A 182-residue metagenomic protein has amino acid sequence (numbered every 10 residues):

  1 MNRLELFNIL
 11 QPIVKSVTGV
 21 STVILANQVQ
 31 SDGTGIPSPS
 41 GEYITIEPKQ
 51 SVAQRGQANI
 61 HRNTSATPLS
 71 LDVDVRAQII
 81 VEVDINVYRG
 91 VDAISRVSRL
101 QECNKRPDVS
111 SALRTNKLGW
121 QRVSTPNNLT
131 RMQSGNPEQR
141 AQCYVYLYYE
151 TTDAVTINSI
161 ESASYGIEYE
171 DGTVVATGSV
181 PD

Functional and structural regions predicted by a protein language model:
M1-L69, S164-D182: Small/polar-rich, solvent-exposed N-terminal microdomains that initiate assembly or binding
I13-V17, C103-S110: Conserved short hydrophobic interaction patches
Q54-G56, S95, D153-I157: Short acidic, gly/pro-rich beta-turn/loop elements at beta-sheet edges and active-site/ligand-binding grooves
P68-V75, M132: Short beta-strand/turn micro-motifs at beta-sheet edges
V75-V91, L100, E138-Y149: Oligomerization/assembly interface segments of phage tail-like spikes and tubes
S95, K105-D153: Acidic-leaning, charged glycine-interspersed low-complexity segments
S98-N104, I160-E161: Short amphipathic alpha-helices in soluble, non-transmembrane regions that often serve as interface/regulatory elements
N128-Y148, V155-D182: Structured partner-binding subdomains within large eukaryotic complex subunits
